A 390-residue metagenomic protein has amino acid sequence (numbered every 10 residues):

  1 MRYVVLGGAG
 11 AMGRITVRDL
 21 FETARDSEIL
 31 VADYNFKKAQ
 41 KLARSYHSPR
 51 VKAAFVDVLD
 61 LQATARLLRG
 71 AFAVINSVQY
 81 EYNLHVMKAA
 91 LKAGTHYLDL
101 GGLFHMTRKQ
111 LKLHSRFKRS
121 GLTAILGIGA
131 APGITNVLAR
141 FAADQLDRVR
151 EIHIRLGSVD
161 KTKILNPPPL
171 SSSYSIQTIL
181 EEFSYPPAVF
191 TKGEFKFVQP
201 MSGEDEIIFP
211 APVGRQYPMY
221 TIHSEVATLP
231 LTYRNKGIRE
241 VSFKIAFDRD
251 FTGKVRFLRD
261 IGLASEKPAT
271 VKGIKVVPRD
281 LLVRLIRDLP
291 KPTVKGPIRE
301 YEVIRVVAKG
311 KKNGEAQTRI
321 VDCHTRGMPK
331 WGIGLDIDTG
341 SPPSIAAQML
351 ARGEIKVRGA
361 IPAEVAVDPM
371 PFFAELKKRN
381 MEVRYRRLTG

Functional and structural regions predicted by a protein language model:
Y3-F21: N-terminal Rossmann NAD(P)H-binding glycine-rich loop of SDR-like oxidoreductase domains
E28-L30: Short beta-strand element of Class I
Y34-K37: Helix N-cap at the beta1-alpha1 junction of Rossmann-like dinucleotide-binding domains, i.e., the first residues
L42-V51: Short, conserved SAM-binding/catalytic segment of Class I S-adenosyl-L-methionine-dependent methyltransferases
F55-S77, Y82: Conserved Rossmann-fold cofactor-binding substructure of NAD(P)-dependent oxidoreductases
G101-A124: Rossmann-fold NAD(P)-binding glycine/threonine-rich loop
R116, S120-D160: Adenosine-phosphate binding glycine-rich loop
Q145-G390: C-terminal catalytic/substrate-binding lobe primarily of soluble NAD(P)-dependent oxidoreductases
